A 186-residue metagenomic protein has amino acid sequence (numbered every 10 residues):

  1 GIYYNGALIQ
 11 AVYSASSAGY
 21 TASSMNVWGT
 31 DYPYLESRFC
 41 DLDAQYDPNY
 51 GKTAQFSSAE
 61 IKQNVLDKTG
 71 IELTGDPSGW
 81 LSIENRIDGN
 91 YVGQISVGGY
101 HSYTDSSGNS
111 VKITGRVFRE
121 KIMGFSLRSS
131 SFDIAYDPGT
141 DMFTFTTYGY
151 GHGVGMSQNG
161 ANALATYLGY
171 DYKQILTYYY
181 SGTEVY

Functional and structural regions predicted by a protein language model:
G1-Y186: Conserved, single-site charged/polar hotspot
